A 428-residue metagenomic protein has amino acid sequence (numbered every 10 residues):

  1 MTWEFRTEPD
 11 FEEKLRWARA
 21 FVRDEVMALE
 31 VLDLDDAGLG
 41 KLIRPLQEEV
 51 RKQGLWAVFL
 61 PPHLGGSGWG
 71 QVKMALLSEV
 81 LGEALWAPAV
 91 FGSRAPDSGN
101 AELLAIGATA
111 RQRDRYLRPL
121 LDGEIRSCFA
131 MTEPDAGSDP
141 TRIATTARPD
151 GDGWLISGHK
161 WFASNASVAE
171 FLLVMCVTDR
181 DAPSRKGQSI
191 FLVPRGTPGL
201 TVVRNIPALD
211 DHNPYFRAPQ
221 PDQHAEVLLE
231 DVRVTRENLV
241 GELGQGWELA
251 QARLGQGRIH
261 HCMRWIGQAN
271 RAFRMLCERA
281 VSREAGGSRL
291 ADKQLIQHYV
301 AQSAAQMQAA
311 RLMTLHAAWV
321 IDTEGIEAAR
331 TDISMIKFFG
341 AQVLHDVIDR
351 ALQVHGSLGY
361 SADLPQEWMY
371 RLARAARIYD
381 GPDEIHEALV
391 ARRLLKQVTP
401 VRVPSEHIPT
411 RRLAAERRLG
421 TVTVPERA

Functional and structural regions predicted by a protein language model:
W3-R6, W69, F91-G92, Q112 (+5 more regions): FAD-binding core of flavoproteins
F11, V22, G54, L77 (+14 more regions): Buried hydrophobic positions in well-ordered alpha/beta secondary-structure cores of metabolic enzymes
A20, D24, R51, L55 (+4 more regions): Alpha-helix capping/hinge segments and adjacent helical runs
A28-V50: Short secondary-structure junction/hinge motifs that connect adjacent elements
E30-G38, C277-S288, A304-F339, L352-Y360: C-terminal helix-coil-helix/basic helical segment that borders enzyme active sites and/or dimer interfaces and provides
E48-G123, S164-F171, I321-E324, W368 (+1 more regions): Internal helix-loop-helix
Q256, M263, Q294-A304, S334-K337: Extended, low-aromatic, Leu/Ala- and acidic/polar-enriched alpha-helical coiled-coil segments that form the periplasmic
